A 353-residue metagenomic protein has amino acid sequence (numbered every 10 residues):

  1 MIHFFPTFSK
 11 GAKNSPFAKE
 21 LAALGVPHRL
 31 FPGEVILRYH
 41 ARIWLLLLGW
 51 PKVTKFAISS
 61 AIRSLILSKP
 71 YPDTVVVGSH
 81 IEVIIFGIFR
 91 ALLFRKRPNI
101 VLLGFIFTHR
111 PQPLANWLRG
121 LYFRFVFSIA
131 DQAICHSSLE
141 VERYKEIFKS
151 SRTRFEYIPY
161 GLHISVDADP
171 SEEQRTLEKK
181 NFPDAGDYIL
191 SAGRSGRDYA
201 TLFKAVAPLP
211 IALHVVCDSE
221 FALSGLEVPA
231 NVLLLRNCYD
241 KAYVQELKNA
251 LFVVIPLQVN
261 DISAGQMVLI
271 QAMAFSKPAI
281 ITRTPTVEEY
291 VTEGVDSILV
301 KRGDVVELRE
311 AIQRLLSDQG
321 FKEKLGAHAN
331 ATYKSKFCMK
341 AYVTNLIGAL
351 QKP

Functional and structural regions predicted by a protein language model:
I62-P70, R95, L114-A133: Membrane-proximal helix-turn-helix segments that form the acceptor-binding/catalytic region of lipid-linked
D131-K145, S150-E172, A185: Donor nucleotide-sugar binding/catalytic pocket of nucleotide-sugar-dependent glycosyltransferases
N181-R197, F203-H214: Conserved donor-binding/catalytic core segment of Leloir-type glycosyltransferases
C217, L223-L247: Nucleotide-activated donor-binding/catalytic signature segment of Leloir-type glycosyltransferases, i.e., the conserved
S224-G225, T284-G294, I298-L299: Short acidic/histidine- and often glycine-rich active-site loop of Leloir-type glycosyltransferases that engages
L247-A264, K277-P278: Acidic donor-binding loop of glycosyltransferase active sites
E293-G294, I298-V305, R314-G320: Conserved acidic donor-binding segment of nucleotide-sugar-dependent glycosyltransferases
E307, R314, F321-K336, Y342-G348: A short, well-ordered alpha-helix in the C-terminal region of glycosyltransferases
